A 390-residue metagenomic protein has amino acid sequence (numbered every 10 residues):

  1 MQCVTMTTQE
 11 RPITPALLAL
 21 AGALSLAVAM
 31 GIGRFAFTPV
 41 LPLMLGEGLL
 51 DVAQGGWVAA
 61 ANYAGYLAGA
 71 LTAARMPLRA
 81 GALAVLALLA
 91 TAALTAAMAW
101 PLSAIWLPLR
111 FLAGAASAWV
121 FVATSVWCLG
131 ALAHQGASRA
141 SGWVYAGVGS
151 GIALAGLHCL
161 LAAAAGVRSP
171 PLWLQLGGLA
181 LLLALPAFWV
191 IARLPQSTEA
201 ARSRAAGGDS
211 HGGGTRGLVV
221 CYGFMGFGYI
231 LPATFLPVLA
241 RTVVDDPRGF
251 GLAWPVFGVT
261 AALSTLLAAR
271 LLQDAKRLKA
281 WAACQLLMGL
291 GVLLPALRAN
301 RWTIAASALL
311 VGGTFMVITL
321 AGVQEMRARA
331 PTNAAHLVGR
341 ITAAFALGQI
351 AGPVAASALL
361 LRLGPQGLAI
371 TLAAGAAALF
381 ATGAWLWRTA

Functional and structural regions predicted by a protein language model:
I13-P42, G212-Y229, L309-G313: Pair of pore-lining "gating" transmembrane helices in MFS-fold secondary transporters
T38, T215-P255: Extracytoplasmic gate region of multi-pass secondary transporters
G69-G81, S264-R277, L360: Helix-to-loop junctions at the C-terminal end of transmembrane segments in multipass secondary transporters
S103, G136-A192: Helix-loop-helix hairpin linking two adjacent transmembrane segments in secondary transporters
A104-A113, W302-L310: Paired small-residue
F111-G147: Cytoplasmic helix-loop-helix junction between adjacent transmembrane helices in 12-TM secondary transporters
L278-G322: C-terminal transmembrane helical hairpin of 12-TM major facilitator-type secondary transporters
T332-P365: A late C-terminal transmembrane helix in Major Facilitator Superfamily
